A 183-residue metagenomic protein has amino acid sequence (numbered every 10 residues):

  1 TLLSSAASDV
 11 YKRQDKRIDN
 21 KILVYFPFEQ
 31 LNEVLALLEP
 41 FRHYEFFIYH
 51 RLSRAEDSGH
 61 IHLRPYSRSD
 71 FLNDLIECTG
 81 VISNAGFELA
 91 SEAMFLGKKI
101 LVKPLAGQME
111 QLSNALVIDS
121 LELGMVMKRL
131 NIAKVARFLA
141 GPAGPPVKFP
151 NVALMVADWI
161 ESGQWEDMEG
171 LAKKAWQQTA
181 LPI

Functional and structural regions predicted by a protein language model:
T1-Y11: Single conserved hydrophobic/aromatic residue that forms the stacking wall/gate of nucleotide- or nucleobase-binding
A6, F41-R42, G59, L96-G97 (+1 more regions): Short, structured coil segments at secondary-structure junctions
S8, L38-R42, I48, G170-I183: N-terminal targeting/anchoring "stem" of glycan-biosynthesis enzymes
D9-G80: Donor-nucleotide binding loops and adjacent catalytic segments primarily of GT-B fold Leloir glycosyltransferases
E33-L38, E92, L96, F138: A short acidic, amphipathic alpha-helical/loop segment
D74-S113: A donor-sugar binding/catalytic signature common to diverse glycosyltransferases and related nucleotide-sugar
K99-G141: Nucleotide-sugar donor-binding patch of glycosyltransferase catalytic domains
A136-I183: C-terminal amphipathic helix plus adjacent low-complexity, charged tail appended to glycosyltransferase catalytic
